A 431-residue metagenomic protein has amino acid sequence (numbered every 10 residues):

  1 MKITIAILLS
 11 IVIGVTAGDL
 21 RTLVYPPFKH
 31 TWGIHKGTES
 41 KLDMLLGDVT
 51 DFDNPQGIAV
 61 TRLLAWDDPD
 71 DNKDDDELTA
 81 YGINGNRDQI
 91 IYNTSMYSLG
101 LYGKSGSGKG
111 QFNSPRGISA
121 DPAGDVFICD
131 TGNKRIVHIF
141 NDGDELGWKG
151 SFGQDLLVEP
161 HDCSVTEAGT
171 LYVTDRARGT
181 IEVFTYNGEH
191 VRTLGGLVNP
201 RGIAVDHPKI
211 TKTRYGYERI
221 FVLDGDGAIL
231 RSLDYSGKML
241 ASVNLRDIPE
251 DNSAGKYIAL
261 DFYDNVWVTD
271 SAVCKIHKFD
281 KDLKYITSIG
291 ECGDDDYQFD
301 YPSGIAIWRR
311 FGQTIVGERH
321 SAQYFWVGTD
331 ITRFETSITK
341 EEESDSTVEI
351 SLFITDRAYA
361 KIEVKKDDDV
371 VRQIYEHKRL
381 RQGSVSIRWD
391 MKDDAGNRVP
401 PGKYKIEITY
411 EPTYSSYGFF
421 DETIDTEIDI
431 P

Functional and structural regions predicted by a protein language model:
G18-P55: A short helix->beta-strand "capping" segment at the edge of beta-propeller domains
K41-V49, L99-K109, E145-Q154, E189-L194 (+2 more regions): A short beta-strand motif characteristic of beta-propeller blades
D48-E77, G108-P122, Q154-T166, L197-Y215 (+2 more regions): Beta-rich, blade/repeat-based domains predominating in secreted/periplasmic proteins but also intracellular
D67, K73-D75, T79-G82, D125-F127 (+5 more regions): Conserved beta-propeller blade signature
G85-N86, T131-G132, R176, G225 (+4 more regions): Short loop/turn segments immediately following the C-termini of beta-strands
T94-Y97, F140-D144, T185-E189, D234-K238 (+2 more regions): Short loop/turn segments that connect beta-strands within beta-propeller blades
Y297-I338: Blade-level signature of beta-propeller repeat domains, shared across WD40, Kelch, NHL, RCC1 and BNR/Asp-box propellers
V370-G402: Glycine-centered tight-turn motifs at strand-turn-strand junctions
